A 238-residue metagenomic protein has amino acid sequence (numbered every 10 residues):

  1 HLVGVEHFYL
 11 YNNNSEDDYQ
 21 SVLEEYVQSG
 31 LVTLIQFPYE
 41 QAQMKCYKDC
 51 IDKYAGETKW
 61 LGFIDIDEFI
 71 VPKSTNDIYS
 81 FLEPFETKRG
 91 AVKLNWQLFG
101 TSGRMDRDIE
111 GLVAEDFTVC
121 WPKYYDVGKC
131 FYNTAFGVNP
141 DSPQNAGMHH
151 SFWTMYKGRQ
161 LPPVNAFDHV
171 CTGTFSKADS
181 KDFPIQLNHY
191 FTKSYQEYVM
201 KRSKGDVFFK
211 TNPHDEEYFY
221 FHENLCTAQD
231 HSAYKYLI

Functional and structural regions predicted by a protein language model:
L2-Q36: Acidic donor-binding segment of Leloir-type glycosyltransferases
N13, Y39, D65-I66, S74: Short acidic donor-binding/metal-coordinating loop in glycosyltransferase active sites
V27-Q41, K123, V127-N133: Conserved donor nucleotide-binding strand/loop of the catalytic core
K45-Y47, P72-I238: Catalytic-site signature of metal-activated, phosphate-bearing donor transferases, centered on the GT-A/GT-A-like
K48-W60: Active-site nucleotide-sugar/metal-binding loop of Leloir-type enzymes
T58-V71: Short beta-strand-to-loop acidic/aromatic patch adjacent to the donor-nucleotide binding site
